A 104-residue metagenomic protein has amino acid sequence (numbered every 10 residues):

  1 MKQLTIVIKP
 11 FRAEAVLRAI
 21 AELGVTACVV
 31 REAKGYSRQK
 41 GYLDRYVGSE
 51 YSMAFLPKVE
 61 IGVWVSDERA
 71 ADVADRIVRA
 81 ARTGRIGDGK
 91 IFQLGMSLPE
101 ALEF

Functional and structural regions predicted by a protein language model:
M1-F104: Positively charged, small/polar-rich N-terminal and surface patches that mediate targeting and assembly and bind
